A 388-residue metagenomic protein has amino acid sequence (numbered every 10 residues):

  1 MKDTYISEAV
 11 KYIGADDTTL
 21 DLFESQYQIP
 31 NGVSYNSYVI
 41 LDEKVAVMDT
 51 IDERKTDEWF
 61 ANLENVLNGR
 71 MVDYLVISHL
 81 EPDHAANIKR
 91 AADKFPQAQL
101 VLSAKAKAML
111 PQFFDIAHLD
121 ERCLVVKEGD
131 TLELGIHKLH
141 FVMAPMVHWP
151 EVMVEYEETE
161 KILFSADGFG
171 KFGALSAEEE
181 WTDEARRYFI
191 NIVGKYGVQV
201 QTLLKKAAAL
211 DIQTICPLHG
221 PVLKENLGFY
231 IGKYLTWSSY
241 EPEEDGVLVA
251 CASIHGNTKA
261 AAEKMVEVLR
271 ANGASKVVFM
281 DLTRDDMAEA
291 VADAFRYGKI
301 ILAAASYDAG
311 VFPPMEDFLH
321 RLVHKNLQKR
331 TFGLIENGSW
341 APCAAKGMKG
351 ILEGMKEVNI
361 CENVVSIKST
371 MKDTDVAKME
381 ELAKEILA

Functional and structural regions predicted by a protein language model:
D3-E64, V154-E157, K161-S165, T258: Conserved beta-strand hairpin/beta-sheet module of binuclear metal-dependent hydrolase folds, prominently
T4-E8, L102-V152, Y196-T202: Metallo-beta-lactamase
E43, R54-V101: Active-site metal-binding motif and surrounding structural segment of the metallo-beta-lactamase
M48-T50, V72-L80, L100-S103, L163-D167 (+1 more regions): Active-site neighborhood of phospho(di)ester-bond hydrolases with catalytic His/Asp-centered motifs
H148-V152, G168-K195, S238-E243: Active-site-proximal loop/helix segment associated with metal-binding centers of metalloenzymes
L175-I215, H219-V222, K264-M280, A290-A388: FMN-binding flavodoxin-like domain, especially the glycine-rich phosphate-binding loop
C216-E243: Short N-terminal or domain-adjacent regulatory/targeting segments
A250-N272: Short, charged N-terminal beta->alpha structural module
